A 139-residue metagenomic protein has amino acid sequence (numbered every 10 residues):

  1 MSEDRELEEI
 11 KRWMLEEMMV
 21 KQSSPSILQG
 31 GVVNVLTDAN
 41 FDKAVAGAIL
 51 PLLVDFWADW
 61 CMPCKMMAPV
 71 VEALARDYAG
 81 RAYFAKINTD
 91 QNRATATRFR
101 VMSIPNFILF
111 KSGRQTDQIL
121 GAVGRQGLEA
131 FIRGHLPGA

Functional and structural regions predicted by a protein language model:
M1-L53, D59-M62, A68-D77, R81 (+2 more regions): Proteins that catalyze or organize thiol-disulfide redox chemistry and the adjacent proteostasis machinery handling
L53, N88-D90, I104: Intrinsically disordered, low-complexity peptide-like regions
K65-M66, V101: Hydrophobic alpha-helical transmembrane segments of integral membrane proteins, especially lipid-exposed positions
I87-R98: Structural microenvironment flanking redox-active thiols in thiol-disulfide oxidoreductases
R100-I108, V123: Structural micro-motif
